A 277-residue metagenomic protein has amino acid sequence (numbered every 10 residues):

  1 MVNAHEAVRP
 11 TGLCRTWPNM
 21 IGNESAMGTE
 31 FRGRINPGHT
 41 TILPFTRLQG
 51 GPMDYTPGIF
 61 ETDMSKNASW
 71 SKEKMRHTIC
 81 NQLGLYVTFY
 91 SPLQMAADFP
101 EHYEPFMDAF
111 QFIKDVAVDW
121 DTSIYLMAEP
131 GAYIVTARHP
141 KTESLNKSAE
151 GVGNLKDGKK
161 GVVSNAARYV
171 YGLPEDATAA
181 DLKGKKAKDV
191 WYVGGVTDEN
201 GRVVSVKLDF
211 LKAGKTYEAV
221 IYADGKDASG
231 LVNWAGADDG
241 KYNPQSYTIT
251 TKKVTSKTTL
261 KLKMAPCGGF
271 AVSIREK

Functional and structural regions predicted by a protein language model:
M1-R76: Aromatic- and carboxylate-enriched substrate-binding clefts and catalytic-loop regions of carbohydrate-active enzymes
V2, T88, V193, C267: Conserved, mostly hydrophobic/aromatic
V2-E6, T29-R34, P92-F106, I113 (+3 more regions): Acidic/polar loop patches that form or flank catalytic/metal-binding clefts of enzymes that bind anionic ligands
A7, P140, V196-D198, D224: Histidine- and/or cysteine-centered catalytic micro-motif in compact active-site loops
R9-C14, T62-M64, M95-A97, E104-M107 (+2 more regions): Flexible loop/turn segments at secondary-structure boundaries
T46, K72-P105: C-terminal and late-domain segments of enzyme folds
F99-Y192, D238: Glycan-recognition and catalytic regions of carbohydrate-active enzymes
N146-K186, D198-K277: C-terminal beta-sandwich/jelly-roll accessory domains of carbohydrate-active enzymes
